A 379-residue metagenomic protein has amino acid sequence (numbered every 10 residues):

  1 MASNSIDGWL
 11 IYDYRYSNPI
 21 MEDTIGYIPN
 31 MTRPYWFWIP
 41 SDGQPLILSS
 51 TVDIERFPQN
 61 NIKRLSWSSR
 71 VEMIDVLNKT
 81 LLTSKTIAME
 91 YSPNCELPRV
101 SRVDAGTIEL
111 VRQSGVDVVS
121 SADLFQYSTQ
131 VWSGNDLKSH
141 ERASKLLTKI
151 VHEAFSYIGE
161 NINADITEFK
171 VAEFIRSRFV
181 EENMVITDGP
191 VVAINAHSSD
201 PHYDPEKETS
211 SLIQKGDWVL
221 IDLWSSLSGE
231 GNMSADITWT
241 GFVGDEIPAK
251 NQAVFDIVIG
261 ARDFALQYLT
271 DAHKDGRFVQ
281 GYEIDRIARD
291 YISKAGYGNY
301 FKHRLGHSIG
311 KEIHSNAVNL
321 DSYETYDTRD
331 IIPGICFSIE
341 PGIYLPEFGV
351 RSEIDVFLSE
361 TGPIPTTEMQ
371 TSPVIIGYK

Functional and structural regions predicted by a protein language model:
M1-K379: Active-site neighborhoods and metal-handling regions in enzymes and metal-associated proteins
